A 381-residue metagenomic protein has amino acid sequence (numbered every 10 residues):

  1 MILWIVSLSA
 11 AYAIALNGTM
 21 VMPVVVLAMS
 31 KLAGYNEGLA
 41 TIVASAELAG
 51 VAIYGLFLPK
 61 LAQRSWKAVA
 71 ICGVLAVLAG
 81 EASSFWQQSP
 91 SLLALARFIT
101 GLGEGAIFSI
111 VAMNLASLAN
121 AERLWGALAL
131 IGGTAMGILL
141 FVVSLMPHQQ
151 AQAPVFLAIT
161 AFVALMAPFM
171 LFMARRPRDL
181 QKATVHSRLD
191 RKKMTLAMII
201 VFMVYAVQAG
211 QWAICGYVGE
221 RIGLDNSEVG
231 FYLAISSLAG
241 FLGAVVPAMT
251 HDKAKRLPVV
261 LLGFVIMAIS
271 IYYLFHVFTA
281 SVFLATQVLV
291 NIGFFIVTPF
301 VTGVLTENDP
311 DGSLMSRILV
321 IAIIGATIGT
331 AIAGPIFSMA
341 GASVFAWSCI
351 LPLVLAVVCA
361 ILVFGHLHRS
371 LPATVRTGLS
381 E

Functional and structural regions predicted by a protein language model:
M22-P23, K193-A234: Extracytoplasmic gate region of multi-pass secondary transporters
I53-S89: Conserved MFS/SLC helix-loop-helix module at the cytosolic interface between two early adjacent transmembrane helices
I53-W66, G243-R256, F337: Helix-to-loop junctions at the C-terminal end of transmembrane segments in multipass secondary transporters
A68-A82, P258-Y273, I350: Structural signature of the two symmetry-related core transmembrane helices
G105-A119, F295-D309: Intracellular juxtamembrane helix-capping segments at the cytosolic ends of symmetry-related transmembrane helices
L118, G126-R175: Helix-loop-helix hairpin linking two adjacent transmembrane segments in secondary transporters
A254-V301: C-terminal transmembrane helical hairpin of 12-TM major facilitator-type secondary transporters
N308-S343, C349-P352: A late C-terminal transmembrane helix in Major Facilitator Superfamily
